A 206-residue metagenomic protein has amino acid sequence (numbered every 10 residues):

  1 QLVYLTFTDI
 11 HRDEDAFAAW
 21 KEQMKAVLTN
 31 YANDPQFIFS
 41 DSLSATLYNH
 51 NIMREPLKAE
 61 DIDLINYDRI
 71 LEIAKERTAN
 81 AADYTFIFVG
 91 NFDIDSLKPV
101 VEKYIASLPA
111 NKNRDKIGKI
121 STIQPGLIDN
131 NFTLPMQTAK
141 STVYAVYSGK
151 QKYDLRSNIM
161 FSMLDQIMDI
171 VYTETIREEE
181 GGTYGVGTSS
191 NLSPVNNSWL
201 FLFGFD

Functional and structural regions predicted by a protein language model:
Q1-T8, K21-T29, D34-L64, A81-V89 (+3 more regions): M16 family metallopeptidases and their MPP-like homologs
Y4-E14, Y104-K112: A common structural junction motif
R12-A19, N111-I117, T188: Surface-exposed patches in mature extracellular/periplasmic domains of secreted proteins
L47-M53, N80, T85-S141, Y147-G149: An aromatic/glycine/proline-enriched structural segment found at the starts of mature extracellular/organellar domains
A74-K75: Active-site-adjacent bridging/hinge elements
E174: Long, His/Glu/Asp-enriched segments that create or flank divalent metal/ion-associated functional microenvironments
